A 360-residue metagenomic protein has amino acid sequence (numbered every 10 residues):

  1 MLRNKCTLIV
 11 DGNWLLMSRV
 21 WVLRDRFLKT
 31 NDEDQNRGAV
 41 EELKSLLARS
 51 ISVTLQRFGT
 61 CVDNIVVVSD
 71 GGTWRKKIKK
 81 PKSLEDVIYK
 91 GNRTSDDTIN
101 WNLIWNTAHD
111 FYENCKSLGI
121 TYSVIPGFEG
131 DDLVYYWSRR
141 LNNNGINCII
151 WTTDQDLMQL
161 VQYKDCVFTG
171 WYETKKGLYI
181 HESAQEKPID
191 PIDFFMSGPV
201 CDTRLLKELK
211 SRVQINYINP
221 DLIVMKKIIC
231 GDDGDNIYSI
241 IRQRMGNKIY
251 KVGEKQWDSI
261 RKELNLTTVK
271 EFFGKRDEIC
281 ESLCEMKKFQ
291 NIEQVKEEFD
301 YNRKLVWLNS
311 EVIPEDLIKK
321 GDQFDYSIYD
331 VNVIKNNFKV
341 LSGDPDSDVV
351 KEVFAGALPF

Functional and structural regions predicted by a protein language model:
M1-R3, R24, L43, V295-F299 (+1 more regions): Low-complexity, acidic/Ser/Thr- and charged residue-rich accessory regions of DNA metabolism proteins
M1-Y89, F360: Non-catalytic, usually N-terminal nucleic-acid engagement modules in DNA/RNA processing proteins
K5, C61-V62, K90-K319: Extended two-metal-dependent nuclease catalytic cores across DNA- and RNA-processing enzymes
T30-E33, Y89-K90, W171-K175, S327-Y329: Short, surface-exposed linear patches
G38, E42-L46, G71, E173-G177 (+3 more regions): Glycine-centered flexibility motif
A39, K275, K288, P345-D346: Short, solvent-exposed helix-helix connector turns and helix-capping sites enriched in acidic/polar residues
L46, N106-T107, D330: Residue-level preference for nonpolar/small residues embedded in alpha-helices
L47-F58, F111-C115, L141, F338: Hydrophobic, Leu/Ile/Phe/Ala-enriched alpha-helical segments that form helix-helix packing faces
